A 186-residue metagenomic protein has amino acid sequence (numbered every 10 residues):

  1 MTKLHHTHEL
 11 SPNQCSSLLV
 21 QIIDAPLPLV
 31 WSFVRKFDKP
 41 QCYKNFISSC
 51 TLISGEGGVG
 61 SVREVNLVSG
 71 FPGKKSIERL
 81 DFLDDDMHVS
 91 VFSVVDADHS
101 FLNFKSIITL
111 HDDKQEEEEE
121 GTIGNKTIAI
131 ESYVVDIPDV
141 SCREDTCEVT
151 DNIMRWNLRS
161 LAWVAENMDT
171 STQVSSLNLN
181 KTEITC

Functional and structural regions predicted by a protein language model:
M1-G58: Hydrophobic ligand-binding cavity/cleft-lining segments
T2-L4, R159-C186: Short, highly charged C-terminal tails/helix-capping segments
Q14-V20, V62, K75, V89 (+2 more regions): Intrinsic-disorder/low-complexity, polar/charged segments enriched in Ser/Thr/Lys/Arg/Asp/Glu/Gln
D24, W31, R35, D81 (+3 more regions): Amphipathic alpha-helical interaction motifs in eukaryotic regulatory proteins
L27-P28, G55-G57, F82-H88, L110-I128: A short, structured loop/turn motif at beta-sheet edges
V30, R63, L80, L110 (+3 more regions): Structural signal for hydrophobic/aromatic residues that build the beta-strand cores of folded beta-sheet domains
R35-N103, W156, M168: Glycine-rich portal/gate segments that line the openings of hydrophobic small-molecule binding cavities
S93-W156: Beta-strand/loop substructures that line and gate deep hydrophobic ligand-binding cavities in soluble
